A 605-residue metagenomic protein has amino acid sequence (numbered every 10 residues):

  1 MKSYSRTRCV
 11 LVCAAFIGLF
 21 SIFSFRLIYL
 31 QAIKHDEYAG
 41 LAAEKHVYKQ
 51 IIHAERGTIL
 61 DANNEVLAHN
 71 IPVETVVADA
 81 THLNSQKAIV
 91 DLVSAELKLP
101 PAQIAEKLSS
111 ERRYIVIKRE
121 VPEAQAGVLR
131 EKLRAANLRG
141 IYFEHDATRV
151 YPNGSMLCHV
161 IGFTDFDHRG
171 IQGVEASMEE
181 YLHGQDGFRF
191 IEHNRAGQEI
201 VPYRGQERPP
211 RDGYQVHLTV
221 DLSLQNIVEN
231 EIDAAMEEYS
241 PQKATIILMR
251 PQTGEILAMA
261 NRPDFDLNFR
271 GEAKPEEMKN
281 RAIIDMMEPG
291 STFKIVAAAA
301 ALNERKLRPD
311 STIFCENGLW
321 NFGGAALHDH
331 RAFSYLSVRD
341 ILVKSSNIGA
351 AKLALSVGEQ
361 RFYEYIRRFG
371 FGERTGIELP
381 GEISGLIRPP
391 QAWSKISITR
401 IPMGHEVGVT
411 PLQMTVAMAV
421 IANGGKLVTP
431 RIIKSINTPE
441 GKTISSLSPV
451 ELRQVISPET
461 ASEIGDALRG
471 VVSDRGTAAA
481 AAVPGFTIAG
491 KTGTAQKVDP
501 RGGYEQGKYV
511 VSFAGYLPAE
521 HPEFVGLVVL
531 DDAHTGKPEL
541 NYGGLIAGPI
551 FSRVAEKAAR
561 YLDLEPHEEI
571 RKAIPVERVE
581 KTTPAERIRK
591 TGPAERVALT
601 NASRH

Functional and structural regions predicted by a protein language model:
M1-R270, R281, M286, G358-G372 (+6 more regions): Periplasmic/cell-envelope proteins involved in peptidoglycan metabolism and beta-lactam response
A68, N194-E207, I246-S291, V296-A533 (+4 more regions): Beta-lactam-recognizing serine transpeptidase/beta-lactamase-like catalytic domain environment
